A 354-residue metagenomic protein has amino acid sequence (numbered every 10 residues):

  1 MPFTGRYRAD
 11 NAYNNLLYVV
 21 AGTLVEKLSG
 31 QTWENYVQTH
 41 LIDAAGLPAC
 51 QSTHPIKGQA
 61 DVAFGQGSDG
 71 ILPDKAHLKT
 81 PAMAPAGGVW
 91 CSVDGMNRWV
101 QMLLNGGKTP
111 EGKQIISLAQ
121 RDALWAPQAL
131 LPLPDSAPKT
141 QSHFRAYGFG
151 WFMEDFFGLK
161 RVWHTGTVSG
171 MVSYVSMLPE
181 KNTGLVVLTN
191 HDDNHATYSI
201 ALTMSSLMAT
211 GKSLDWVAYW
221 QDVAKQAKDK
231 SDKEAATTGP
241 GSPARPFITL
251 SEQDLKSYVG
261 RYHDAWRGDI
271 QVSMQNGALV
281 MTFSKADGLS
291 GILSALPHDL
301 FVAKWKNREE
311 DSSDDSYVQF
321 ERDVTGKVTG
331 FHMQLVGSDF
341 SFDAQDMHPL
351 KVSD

Functional and structural regions predicted by a protein language model:
M1-N15, G22-T23, S29-N35, T39 (+3 more regions): Active-site-proximal loop and beta-strand segments within enzyme catalytic domains
E26-T39, D43, D74-D354: Catalytic loop of the DD-peptidase/beta-lactamase superfamily, centered on the K-T-G motif and neighboring
